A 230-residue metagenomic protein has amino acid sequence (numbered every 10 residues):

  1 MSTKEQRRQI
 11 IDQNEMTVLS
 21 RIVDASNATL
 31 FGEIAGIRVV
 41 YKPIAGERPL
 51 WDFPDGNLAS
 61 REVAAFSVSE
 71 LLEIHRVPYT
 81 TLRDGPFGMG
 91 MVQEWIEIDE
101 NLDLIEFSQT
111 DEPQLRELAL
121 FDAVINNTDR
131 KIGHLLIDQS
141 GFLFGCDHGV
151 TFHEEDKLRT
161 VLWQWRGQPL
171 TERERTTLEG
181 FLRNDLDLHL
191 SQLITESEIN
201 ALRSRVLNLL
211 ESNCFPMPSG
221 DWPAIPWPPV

Functional and structural regions predicted by a protein language model:
M1-V230: Phosphate/dinucleotide-binding and metal-coordinating scaffold of catalytic cores in nucleotide-dependent enzymes
